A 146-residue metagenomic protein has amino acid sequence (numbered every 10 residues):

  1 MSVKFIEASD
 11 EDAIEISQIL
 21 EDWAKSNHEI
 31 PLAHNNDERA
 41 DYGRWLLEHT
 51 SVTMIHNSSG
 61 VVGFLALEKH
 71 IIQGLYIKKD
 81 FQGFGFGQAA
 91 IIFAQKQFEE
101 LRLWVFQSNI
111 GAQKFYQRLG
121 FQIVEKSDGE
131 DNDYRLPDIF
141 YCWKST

Functional and structural regions predicted by a protein language model:
M1-E11, T146: Conserved N-terminal entry element of GNAT/NAT acetyltransferase domains
D10, S17-G43: Conserved GNAT-fold acetyl-CoA-binding loop/helix
T50-G63: Conserved beta-hairpin
V62-Q73: Conserved donor-binding loop and adjoining core beta-sheet/short helix segment in diverse acyl/aminoacyl transferases
I72-Q82, V105-F106: A short, internal acetyl-CoA/4′-phosphopantetheine-binding micro-motif in the GNAT/acyltransferase core
D80-F81, G85-F93: Conserved acetyl-CoA pyrophosphate-binding loop and the N-cap/start of the following alpha-helix in GNAT-like
R102, F106-Q113, L119, E125-T146: C-terminal "cap" of GNAT-fold acetyltransferases
